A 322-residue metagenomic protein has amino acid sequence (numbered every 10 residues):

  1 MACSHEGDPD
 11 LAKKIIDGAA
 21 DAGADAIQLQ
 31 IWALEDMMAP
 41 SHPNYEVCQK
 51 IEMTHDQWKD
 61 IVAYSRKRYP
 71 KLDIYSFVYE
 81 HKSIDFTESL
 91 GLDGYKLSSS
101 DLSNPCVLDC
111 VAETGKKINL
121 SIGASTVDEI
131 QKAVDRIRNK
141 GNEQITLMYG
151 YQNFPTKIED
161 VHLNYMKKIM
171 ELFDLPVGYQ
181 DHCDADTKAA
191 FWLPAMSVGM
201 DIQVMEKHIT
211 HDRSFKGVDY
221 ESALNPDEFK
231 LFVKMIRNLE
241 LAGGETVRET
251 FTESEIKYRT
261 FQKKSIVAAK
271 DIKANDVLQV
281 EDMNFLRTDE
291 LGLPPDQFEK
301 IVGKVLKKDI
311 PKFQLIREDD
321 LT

Functional and structural regions predicted by a protein language model:
M1-T322: Catalytic cores and adjacent flexible loops of soluble metabolic enzymes that perform enolate/carbanion chemistry on
